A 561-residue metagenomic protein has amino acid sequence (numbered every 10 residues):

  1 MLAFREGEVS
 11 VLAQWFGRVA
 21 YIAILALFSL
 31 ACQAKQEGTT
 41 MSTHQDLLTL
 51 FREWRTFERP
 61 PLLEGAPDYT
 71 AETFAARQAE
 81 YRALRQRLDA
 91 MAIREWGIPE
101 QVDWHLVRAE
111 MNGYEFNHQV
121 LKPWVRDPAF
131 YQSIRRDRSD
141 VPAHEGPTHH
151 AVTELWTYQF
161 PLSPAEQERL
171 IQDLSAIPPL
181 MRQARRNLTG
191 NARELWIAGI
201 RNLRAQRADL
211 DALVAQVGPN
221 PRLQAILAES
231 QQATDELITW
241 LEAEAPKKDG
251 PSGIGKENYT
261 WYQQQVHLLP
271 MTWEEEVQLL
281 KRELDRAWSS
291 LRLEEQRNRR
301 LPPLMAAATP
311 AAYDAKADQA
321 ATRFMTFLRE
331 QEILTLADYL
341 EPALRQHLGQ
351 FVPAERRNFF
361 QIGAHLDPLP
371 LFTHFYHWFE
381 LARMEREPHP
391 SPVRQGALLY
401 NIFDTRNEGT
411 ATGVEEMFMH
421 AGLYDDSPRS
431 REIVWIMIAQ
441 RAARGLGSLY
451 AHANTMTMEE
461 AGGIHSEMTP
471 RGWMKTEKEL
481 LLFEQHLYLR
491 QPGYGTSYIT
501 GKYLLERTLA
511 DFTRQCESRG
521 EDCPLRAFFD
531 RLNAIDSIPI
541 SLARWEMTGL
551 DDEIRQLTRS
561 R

Functional and structural regions predicted by a protein language model:
L2-A3: Extreme N-terminal basic, low-complexity initiation segments that serve as generic localization/processing leaders
E6-Y21: Bacterial N-terminal signal peptides that target proteins for export
V19-S29: Bacterial N-terminal signal peptides
A34-R561: N-terminal maturation segment of proteins
